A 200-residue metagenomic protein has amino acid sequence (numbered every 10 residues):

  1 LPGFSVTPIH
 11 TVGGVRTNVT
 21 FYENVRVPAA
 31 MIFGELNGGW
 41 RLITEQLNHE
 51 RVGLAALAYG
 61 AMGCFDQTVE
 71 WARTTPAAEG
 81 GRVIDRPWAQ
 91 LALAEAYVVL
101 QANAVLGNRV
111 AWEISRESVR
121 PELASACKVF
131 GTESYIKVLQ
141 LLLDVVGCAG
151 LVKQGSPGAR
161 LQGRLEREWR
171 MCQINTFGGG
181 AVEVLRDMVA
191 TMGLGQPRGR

Functional and structural regions predicted by a protein language model:
L1-E70, T191-R200: FAD-binding core of flavoproteins
S5, V19-F21, A102, T176 (+1 more regions): Structured core elements
T20-F21, W40-R41, W71, V105-N108 (+2 more regions): Tryptophan-centric aromatic hotspots in well-structured domains and transmembrane helices
V27-P28, H49, E70, T74 (+8 more regions): Short, well-ordered loop/turn and helix-capping segments at boundaries between secondary-structure elements and domains
W40-A55, V146-R200: Glycine-rich phosphate/cofactor-binding loops in nucleotide/flavin-utilizing enzymes
R73, A77-P87, Q101-P157: C-terminal helix-coil-helix/basic helical segment that borders enzyme active sites and/or dimer interfaces and provides
